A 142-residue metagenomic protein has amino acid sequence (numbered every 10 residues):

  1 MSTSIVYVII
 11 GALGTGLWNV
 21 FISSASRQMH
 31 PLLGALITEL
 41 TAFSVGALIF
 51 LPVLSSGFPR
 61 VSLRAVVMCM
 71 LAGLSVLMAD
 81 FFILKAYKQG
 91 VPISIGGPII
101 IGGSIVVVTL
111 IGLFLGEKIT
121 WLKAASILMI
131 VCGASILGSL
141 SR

Functional and structural regions predicted by a protein language model:
M1-T15, S26-L32, I37-L71, D80-Q89 (+2 more regions): Membrane-interface interhelical linkers
S4, L74, A79, V91-I95 (+1 more regions): Hydrophobic alpha-helical segments, chiefly the membrane-spanning helices and signal/signal-anchor peptides
A12, G16-V20, A47, G73 (+4 more regions): Hydrophobic/small/kink-forming positions within alpha-helical transmembrane segments of polytopic membrane proteins
S23, L84, G112-L113: Small-residue-mediated transmembrane helix hinge/kink sites in multi-pass secondary transporters
T38-E39, G97-I101, K123, I127: Residue-level recognition of transmembrane alpha-helices in multi-pass small-molecule transporters/permeases
A65, I95-P98: Non-cytosolic membrane-interface motifs at loop->transmembrane helix junctions
S104-K123: C-terminal transmembrane-helix exit sites in multi-pass transporters
L122-S139: Hydrophobic transmembrane alpha-helices of multi-pass small-molecule transport proteins
